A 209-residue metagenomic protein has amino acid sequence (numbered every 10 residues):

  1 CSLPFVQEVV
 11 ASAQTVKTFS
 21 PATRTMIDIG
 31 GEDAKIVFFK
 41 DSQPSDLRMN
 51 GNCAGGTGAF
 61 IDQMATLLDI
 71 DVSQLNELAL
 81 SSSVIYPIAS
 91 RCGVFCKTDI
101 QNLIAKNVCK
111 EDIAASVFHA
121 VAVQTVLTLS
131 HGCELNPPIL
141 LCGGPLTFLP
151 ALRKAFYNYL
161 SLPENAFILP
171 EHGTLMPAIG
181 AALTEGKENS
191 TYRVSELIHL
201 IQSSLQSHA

Functional and structural regions predicted by a protein language model:
C1-G30, K35-D46, V126-H131, A178-G180: Conserved phosphate-binding catalytic cores of ATP/NTP-utilizing and phosphoryl-transfer enzymes
P4-Q14, I27-G31, R48-G56, S116-F118 (+3 more regions): Active-site nucleophile and cofactor-binding loops and adjacent substrate-binding regions of central metabolic enzymes
I29-K40, R91-T98, F148-P163: Acidic-glycine-rich active-site phosphate/pyrophosphate-binding loop
D41-V84, L183-K187: Glycine-rich phosphate-binding loop plus the immediately following alpha-helix
I61-Q63, L169-L205: Glycine-rich phosphate-binding/hydrolytic loop that grips phosphoryl groups
D71-N102, R193-L205: Internal, active-site/partner-interface "lid" segment
C96-L127: Adenine-nucleotide phosphate-binding core of ATP-dependent small-molecule kinases
S130-Y159, P170-T174: Glycine-rich phosphate-binding loops at beta-strand->alpha-helix junctions
